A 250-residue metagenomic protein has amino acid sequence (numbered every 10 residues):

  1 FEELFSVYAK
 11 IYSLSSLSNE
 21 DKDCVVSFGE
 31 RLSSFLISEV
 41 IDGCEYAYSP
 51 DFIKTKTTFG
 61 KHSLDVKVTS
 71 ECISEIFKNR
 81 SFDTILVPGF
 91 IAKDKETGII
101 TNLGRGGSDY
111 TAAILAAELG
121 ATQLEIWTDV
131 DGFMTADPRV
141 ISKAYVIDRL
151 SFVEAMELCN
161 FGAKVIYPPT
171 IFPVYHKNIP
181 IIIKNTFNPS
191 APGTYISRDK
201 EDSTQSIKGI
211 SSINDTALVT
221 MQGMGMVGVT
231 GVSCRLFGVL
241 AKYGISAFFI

Functional and structural regions predicted by a protein language model:
F1-I171: Nucleotide/pyrophosphate-binding catalytic subdomain
I91-A92, F187, G225: Active-site-proximal loop/turn and secondary-structure-junction residues that shape catalytic pockets, frequently
Q123-W127, I181-I183, F248-F249: Short hydrophobic alpha-helical runs that function as membrane-insertion/retention elements
M134, I183-K200: Terminal amphipathic helices with adjacent charged low-complexity linkers/tails
Y167, N178-N185: Acidic/polar loop patches that form or flank catalytic/metal-binding clefts of enzymes that bind anionic ligands
P192-I250: A conserved regulatory-domain signal marking ACT and ACT-like small-molecule sensing domains and adjacent regulatory
